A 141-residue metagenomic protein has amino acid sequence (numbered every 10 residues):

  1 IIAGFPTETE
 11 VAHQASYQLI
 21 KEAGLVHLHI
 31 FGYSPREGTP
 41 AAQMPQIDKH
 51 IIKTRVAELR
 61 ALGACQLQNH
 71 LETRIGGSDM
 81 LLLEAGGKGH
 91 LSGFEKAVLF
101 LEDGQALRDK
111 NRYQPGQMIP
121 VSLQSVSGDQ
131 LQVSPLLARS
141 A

Functional and structural regions predicted by a protein language model:
I1-T39, E58-Q66: Conserved C-terminal portion of the radical SAM core fold that forms the substrate/S-adenosylmethionine-binding
P35, A42-A141: Terminal RNA-binding accessory module
